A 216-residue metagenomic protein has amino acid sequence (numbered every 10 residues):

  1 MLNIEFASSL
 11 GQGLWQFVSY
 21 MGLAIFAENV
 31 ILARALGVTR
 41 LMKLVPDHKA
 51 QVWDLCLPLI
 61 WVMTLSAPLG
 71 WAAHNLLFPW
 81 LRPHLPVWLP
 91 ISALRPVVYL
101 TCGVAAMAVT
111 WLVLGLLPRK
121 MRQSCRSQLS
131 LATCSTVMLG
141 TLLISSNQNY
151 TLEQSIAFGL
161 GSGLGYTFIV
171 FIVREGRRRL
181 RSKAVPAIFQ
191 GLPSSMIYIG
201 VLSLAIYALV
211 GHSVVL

Functional and structural regions predicted by a protein language model:
M1-V18, V214-L216: Short, strongly hydrophobic alpha-helical membrane anchors
Q16-I31, P90-A105, I156-I169: Structural signature of hydrophobic alpha-helical transmembrane segments
S19-L23, A27, L59-L65, L100-W111 (+3 more regions): Hydrophobic core segments of alpha-helical transmembrane domains in multi-pass membrane transport and ion-translocation
A35-L41, V113-L117, Q128, T136-N149: Generic transmembrane alpha-helix signature in multi-pass membrane proteins, especially transporters/channels
A35-Q51, M107-R122, V170-A184: C-terminal ends of transmembrane helices
K49-W61, P96-Y99, M121-T133, I188-P193: Cytoplasmic-side transmembrane-helix entry/capping segments in multi-pass membrane proteins
A72-R126: Ordered, amphipathic secondary-structure segments that act as subunit-interaction surfaces in large macromolecular
Y150-L216: C-terminal transmembrane helix-loop-helix hairpin of multi-pass membrane proteins
